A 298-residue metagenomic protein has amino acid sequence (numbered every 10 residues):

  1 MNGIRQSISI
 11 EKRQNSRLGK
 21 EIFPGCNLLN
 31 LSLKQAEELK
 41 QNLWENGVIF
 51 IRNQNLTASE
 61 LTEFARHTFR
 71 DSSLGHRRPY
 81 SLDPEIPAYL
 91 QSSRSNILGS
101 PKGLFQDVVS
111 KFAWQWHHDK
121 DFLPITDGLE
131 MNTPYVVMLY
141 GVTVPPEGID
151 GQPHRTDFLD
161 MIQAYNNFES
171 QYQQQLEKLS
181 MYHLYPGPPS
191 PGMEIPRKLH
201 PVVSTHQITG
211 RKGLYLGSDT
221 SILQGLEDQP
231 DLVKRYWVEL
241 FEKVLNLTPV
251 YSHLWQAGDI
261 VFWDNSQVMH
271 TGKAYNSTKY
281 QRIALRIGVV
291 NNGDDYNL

Functional and structural regions predicted by a protein language model:
N2-A257, S266-L298: Non-heme Fe(II) oxygenase catalytic core, chiefly the N-lobe of the double-stranded beta-helix
F262-D264: Short beta-strand segments
